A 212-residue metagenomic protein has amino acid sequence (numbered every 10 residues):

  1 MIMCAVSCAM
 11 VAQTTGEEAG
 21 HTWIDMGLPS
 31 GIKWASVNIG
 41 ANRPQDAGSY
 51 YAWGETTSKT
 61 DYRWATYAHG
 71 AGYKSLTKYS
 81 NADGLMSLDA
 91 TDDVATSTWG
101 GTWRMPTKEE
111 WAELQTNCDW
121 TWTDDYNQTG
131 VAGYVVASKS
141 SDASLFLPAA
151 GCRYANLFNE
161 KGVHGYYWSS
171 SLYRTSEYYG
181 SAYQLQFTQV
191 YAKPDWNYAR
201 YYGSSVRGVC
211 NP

Functional and structural regions predicted by a protein language model:
M1-T14: Bacterial Sec-dependent N-terminal signal peptides
Q13-P212: Conserved positions within compact, well-structured domain cores
